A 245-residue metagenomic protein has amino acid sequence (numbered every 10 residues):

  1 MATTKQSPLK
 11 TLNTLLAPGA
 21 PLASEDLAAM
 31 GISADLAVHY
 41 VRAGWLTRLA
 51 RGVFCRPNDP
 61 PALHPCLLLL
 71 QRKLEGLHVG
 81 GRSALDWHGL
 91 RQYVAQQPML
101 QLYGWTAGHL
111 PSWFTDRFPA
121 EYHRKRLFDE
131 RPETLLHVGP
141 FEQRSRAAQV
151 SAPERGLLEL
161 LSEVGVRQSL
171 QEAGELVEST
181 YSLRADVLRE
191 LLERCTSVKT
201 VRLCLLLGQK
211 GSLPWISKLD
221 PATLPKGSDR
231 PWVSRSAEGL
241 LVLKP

Functional and structural regions predicted by a protein language model:
M1-R82, Y181-T196: Short beta-edge/loop segments at beta->alpha junctions of small alpha/beta modules that act as binding/recognition
E25, S83, Q97-L100, L170-A173 (+1 more regions): Short coil/turn segments at secondary-structure boundaries
M30, T134-P245: Hydrophobic alpha-helical interaction segments
R42-G44, C55, P98-Y103, P221: Short linear loop/turn motifs
C55, Q101-Y103, E121, R235 (+1 more regions): Residues in well-ordered beta-strands of folded domains
L67-Q71, D116-P119, L205-S212: Long, compositionally biased
G81-P140, S145: Exposed, interaction-prone assembly regions rather than primary DNA-binding/catalytic cores
